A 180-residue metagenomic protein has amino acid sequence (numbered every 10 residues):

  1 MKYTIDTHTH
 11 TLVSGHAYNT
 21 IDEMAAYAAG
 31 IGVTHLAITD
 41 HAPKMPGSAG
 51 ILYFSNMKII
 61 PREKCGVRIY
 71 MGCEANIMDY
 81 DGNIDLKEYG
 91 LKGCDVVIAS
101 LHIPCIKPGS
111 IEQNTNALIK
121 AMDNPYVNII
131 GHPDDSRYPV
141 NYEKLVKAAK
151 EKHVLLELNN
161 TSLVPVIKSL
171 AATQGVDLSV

Functional and structural regions predicted by a protein language model:
M1-I31: N-terminal active-site segment of His-dependent metallophosphoesterases
T4-S14, I38-H41, I130-D134: Histidine-centered catalytic micro-motifs
G15-N19, S48, P139-V146, V164-V176: Histidine/acidic-residue-rich catalytic or RNA/ligand-binding cores of hydrolases and nuclease-related proteins
D22-L36, N56-R62: Alpha-helical scaffold segments that flank or form the walls of functional sites
A29, E63, K150, A172-Q174: Anion (oxyanion) recognition and catalysis
T34-H35, R68, L155, D177: Residue-level detector of anion-binding/catalytic polar loops
H41, V176-V180: Short acidic/histidine-rich active-site segments
A42, G47-L158, S162: Extended substrate/RNA-proximal surfaces in nucleic-acid metabolism proteins
